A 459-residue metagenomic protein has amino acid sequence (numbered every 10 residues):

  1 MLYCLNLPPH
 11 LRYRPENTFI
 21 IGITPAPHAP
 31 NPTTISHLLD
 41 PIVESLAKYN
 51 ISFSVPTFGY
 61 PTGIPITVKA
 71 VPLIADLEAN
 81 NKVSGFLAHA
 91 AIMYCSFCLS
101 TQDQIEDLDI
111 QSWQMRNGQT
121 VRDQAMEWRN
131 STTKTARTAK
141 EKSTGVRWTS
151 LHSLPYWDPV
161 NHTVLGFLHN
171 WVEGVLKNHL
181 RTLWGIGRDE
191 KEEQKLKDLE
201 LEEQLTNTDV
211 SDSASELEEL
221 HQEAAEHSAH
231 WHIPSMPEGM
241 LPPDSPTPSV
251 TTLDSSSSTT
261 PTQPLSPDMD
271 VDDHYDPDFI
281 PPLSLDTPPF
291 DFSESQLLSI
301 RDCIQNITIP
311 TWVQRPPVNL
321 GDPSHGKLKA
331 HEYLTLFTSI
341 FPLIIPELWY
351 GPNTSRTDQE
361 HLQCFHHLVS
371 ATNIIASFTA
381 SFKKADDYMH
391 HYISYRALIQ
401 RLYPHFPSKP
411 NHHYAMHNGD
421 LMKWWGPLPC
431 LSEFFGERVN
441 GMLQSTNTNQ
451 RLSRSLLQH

Functional and structural regions predicted by a protein language model:
M1-H10, H37, K327, E332: Core catalytic machinery and nucleic-acid-binding channels of phosphodiester-processing enzymes
M1-H28, S100, I374: Acidic, metal-ligating active-site segments
I20-T33, V164, P281-P289, N319-K327 (+2 more regions): Short interface patches used for recognition in eukaryotic signaling and trafficking proteins
I35-V43, V121, A125, L362 (+1 more regions): Well-ordered, non-membrane alpha-helical segments in soluble/globular domains
L38-P41, S45, Y49, C98-T101 (+12 more regions): Generic, well-ordered alpha-helical scaffold segments in large soluble proteins
L39, A47-E332, R454-H459: Domain-level detector for long, ordered catalytic/regulatory cores in large eukaryotic signaling and trafficking
I51-V68, K383-S394, R401-H413: Short glycine-rich, low-complexity/disordered patches
D76-M126, P317-A380, Q400-H459: Amphipathic alpha-helical/coiled-coil segments positioned at domain termini
